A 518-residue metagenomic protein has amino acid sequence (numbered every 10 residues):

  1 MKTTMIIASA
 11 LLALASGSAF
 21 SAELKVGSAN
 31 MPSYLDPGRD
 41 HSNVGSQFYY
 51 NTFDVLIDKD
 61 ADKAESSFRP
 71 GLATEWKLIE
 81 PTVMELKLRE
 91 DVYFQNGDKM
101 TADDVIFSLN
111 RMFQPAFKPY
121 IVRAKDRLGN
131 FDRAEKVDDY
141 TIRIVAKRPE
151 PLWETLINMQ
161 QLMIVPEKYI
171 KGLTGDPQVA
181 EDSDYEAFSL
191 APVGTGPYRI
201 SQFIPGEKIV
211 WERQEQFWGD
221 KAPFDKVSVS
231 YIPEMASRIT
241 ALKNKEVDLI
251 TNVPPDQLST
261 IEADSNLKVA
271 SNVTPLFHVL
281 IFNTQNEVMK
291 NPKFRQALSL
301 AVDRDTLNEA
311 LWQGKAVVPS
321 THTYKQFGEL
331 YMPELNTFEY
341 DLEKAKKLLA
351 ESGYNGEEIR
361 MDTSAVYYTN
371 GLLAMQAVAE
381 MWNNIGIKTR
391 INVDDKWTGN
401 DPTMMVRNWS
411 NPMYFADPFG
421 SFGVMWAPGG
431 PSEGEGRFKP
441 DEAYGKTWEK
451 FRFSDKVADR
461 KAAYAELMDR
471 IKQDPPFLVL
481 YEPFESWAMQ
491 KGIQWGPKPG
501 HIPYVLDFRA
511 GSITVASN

Functional and structural regions predicted by a protein language model:
V26, G97, L249, E380-G430 (+1 more regions): Periplasmic binding protein-like
G27-I79, N110, V193-T195: N-terminal lobe/hinge region of extracytoplasmic solute-binding protein
A61-K63, Q160-A222, K226, E343 (+1 more regions): Gly/Pro-rich hinge or "lid" segments in bacterial periplasmic/extracellular proteins
T74-P119, V137, R143-V145, L152-W153 (+2 more regions): Aromatic- and charge-enriched surface segment that lines or borders ligand/interaction sites
K77, A124-D176: Surface-exposed binding/hinge segments that line and control ligand-binding clefts or catalytic entry sites
E186, Q214-T260, K388: Ligand-site clamp/hinge motif
K293, K388-T398, S421-K491, T514-N518: Extracytoplasmic/peripheral linker and loop segments enriched in polar/acidic and small residues with frequent Thr/Pro
V317-E351, A365-L372: Structural transition elements
